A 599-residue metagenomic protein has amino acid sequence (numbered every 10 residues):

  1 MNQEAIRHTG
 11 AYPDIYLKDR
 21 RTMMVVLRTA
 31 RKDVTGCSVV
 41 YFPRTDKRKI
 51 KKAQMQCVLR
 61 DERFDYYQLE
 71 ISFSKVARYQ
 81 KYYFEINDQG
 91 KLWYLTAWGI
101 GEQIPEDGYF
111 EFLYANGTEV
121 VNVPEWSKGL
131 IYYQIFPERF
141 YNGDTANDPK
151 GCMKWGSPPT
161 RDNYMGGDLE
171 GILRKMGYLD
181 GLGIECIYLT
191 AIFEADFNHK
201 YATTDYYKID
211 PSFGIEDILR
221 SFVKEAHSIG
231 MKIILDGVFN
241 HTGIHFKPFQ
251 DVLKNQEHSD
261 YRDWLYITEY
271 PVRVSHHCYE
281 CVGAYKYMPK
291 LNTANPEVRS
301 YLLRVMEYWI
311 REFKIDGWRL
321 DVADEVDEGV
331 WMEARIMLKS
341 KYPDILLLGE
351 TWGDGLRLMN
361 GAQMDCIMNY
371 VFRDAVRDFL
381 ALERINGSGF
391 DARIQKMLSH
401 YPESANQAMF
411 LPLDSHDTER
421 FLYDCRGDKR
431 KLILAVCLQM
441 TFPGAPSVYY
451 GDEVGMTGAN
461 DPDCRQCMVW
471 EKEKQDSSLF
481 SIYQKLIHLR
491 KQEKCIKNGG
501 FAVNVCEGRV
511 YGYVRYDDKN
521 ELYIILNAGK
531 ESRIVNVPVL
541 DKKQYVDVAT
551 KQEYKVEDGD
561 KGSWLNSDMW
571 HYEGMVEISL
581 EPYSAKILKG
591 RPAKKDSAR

Functional and structural regions predicted by a protein language model:
M1-Y132, F136, K150, S157-P158 (+5 more regions): Carbohydrate-interacting/catalytic domains
L27, I135, L179, L189 (+11 more regions): Conserved, mostly hydrophobic/aromatic
L130, F136-E185, I192-E312, E333-Y342 (+1 more regions): Substrate-binding/active-site clefts of carbohydrate-active enzymes
I131-Y133, I187-L189, I233-L235, W318 (+4 more regions): Hydrophobic faces of well-ordered beta-strands that scaffold small-molecule active sites in alpha/beta enzyme cores
E138, N360-A362, F410-K429, L434-Q475: Aromatic/acidic polysaccharide-binding cleft in carbohydrate-active enzymes
E138-Y141, F193-E194, F239-N240, D324-E325 (+6 more regions): Short, solvent-exposed loop/turn segments at secondary-structure junctions
I184, I315, M364, G444-A445: A structural motif
V223-M231, F246-L253, R311, D321-S404 (+7 more regions): Active-site-proximal helices and loops of the catalytic beta/alpha 8
